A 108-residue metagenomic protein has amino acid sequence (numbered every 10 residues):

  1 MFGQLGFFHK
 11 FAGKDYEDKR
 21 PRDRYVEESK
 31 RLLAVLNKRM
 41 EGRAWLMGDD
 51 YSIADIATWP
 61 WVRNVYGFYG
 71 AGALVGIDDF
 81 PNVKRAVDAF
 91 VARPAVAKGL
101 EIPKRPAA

Functional and structural regions predicted by a protein language model:
M1-F2, K19, A44-D49, V75 (+1 more regions): Short, hydrophobic secondary-structure boundary micro-motifs
M1-G42, N64-G70: Conserved C-terminal alpha-helical bundle
M1-G6, L46-A71, K84, F90: GST superfamily/GST-like fold recognition
F11, K104-A108: Carbohydrate-binding/catalytic loop surfaces
L36, D55, F90-V96: Residue-level signal for nonpolar/aromatic packing positions in well-ordered secondary structure
D78-R85: Domain-level recognition of soluble alpha/beta enzyme cores, biased toward histidine phosphatases/phosphomutases
